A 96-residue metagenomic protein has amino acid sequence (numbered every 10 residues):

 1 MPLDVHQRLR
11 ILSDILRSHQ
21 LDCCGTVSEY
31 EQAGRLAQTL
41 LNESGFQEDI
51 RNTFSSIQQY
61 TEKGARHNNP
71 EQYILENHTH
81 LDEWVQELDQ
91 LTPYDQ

Functional and structural regions predicted by a protein language model:
M1-E31, H78-P93: Short terminal alpha-helical segments
L3, Q7, S28, G45-E48 (+2 more regions): Alpha-helix boundary/N-cap detector
H19-K63: Amphipathic alpha-helical interaction modules
S56-Q96: Charged low-complexity stretches with an acidic bias
